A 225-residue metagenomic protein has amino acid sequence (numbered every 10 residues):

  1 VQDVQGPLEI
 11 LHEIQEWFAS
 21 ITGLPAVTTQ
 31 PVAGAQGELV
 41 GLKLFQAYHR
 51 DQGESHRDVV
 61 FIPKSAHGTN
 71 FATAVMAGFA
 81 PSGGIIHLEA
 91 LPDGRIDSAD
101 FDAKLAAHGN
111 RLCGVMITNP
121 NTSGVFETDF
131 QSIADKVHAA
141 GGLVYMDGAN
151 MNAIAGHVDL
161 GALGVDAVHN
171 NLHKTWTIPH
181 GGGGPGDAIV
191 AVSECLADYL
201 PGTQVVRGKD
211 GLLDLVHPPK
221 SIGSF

Functional and structural regions predicted by a protein language model:
V1-V32, G37: Conserved N-terminal alpha-helix of the aminotransferase class I/II PLP-enzyme fold
H12, E16-F18, G34, V60 (+7 more regions): Buried hydrophobic positions in well-ordered alpha/beta secondary-structure cores of metabolic enzymes
V32-A35, P63-P120: PLP-dependent aminotransferase-class I/II
L39-K43, N70-M76, D97-D100, V125-F130 (+4 more regions): Short acidic, glycine/serine/threonine-rich loops at helix termini
Y48-G68: Conserved PLP-anchoring active-site segment centered on the Schiff-base-forming lysine
G94-G148, N152: Active-site phosphate-binding strand-loop segment of PLP-dependent enzymes
D159-T175: Structural recognition of alpha->loop->beta junctions
N170-F225: Active-site C-terminal subdomain of aminotransferase-like
